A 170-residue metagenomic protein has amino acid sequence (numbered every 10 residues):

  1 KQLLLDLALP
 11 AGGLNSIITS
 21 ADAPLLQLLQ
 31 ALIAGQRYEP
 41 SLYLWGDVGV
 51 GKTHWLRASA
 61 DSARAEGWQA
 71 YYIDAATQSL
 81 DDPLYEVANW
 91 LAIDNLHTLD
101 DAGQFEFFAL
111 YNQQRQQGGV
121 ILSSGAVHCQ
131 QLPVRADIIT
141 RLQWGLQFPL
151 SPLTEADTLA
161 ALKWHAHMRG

Functional and structural regions predicted by a protein language model:
L4-L26: Dynamic helix-loop-helix/coil hinge segments at AAA+ ATPase domain boundaries and subdomain interfaces
A23-G35: Pre-Walker A adenine-sensing motif
R37-L56: Walker A/P-loop nucleotide-binding motif
D61-I73: Post-Walker A helix-loop "phosphate-sensing" segment adjacent to the P-loop in P-loop NTPases
D82-G125: Conserved nucleotide-sensing/catalytic segment adjacent to the nucleotide-binding pocket in NTP-handling enzymes
C129-Q143: Short regulatory helix/loop adjacent to the ATP-binding pocket of P-loop NTPases
G145, A160-G170: Conserved AAA+ ATPase "sensor/coupling" helix adjacent to the nucleotide-binding pocket
G145-D157: Conserved AAA+ ATPase "SRH/arginine-finger" region at the nucleotide-binding site
